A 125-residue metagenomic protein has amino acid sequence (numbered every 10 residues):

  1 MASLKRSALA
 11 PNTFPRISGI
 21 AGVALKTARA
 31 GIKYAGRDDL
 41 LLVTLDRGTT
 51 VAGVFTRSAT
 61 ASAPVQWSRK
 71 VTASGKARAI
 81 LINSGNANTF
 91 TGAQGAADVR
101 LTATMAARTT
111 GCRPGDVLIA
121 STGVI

Functional and structural regions predicted by a protein language model:
M1-T56: N-terminal amphipathic/basic leader segments beginning at the initiator methionine
F14-I17, K26, I80, A87 (+1 more regions): Short, flexible coil/turn micro-motifs enriched in small/turn-prone residues
I20, Y34, N83, F90 (+1 more regions): Short glycine/serine/threonine-biased micro-segments
L40-L101, T109: Glycine-rich phosphate/pyrophosphate-binding loop regions near the starts of catalytic domains
R100-I125: Glycine-rich, mobile lid/loop segments that gate access to catalytic sites or pores
